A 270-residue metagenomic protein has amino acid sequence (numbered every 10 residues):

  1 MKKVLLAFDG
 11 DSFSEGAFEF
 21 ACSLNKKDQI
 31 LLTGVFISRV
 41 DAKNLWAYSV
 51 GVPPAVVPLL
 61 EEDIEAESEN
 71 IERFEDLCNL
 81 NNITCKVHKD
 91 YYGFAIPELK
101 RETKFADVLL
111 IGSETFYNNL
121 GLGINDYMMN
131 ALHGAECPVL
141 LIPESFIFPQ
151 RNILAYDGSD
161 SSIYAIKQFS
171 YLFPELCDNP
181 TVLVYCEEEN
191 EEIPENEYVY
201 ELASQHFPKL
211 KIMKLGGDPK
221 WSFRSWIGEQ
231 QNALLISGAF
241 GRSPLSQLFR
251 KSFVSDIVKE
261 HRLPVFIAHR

Functional and structural regions predicted by a protein language model:
M1-A55, G134, I147-L215, E229-N232: Small/aliphatic-rich secondary-structure junction motif
L6, I111-G112, L154, S237: Redox-cofactor binding/interface segments in oxidoreductases and associated redox assembly factors
F13, N118, S243-L245: Short glycine-rich, flexible loops that bind phosphorylated cofactors or substrates
F36, S113, G238-F240, H269-R270: Short secondary-structure boundary segments
P54-E69: A short acidic, glycine-rich active-site loop that binds or catalyzes chemistry on phosphate/adenosine moieties
D76-L109, Q205-L235, A239-S255, L263: Structural beta-alpha unit
C85-I142: Hydrophobic alpha-helical segments and helix pairs
R262-R270: Short, flexible loop segments at boundaries between secondary-structure elements
